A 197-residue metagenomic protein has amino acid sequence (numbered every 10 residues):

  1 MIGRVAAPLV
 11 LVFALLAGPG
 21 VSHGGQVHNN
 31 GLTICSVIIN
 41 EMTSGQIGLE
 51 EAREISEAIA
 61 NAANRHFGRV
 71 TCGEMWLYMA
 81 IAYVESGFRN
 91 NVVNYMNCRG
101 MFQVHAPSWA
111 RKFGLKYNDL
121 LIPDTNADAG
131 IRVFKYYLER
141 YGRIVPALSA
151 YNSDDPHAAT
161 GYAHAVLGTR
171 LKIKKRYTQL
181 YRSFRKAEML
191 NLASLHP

Functional and structural regions predicted by a protein language model:
M1-L9: Bacterial N-terminal signal peptides that target proteins for export
P8-A17: Bacterial N-terminal signal peptides
G18-S22: Membrane-interface motif at the C-terminal end of an N-terminal transmembrane signal
H23-P197: Catalytic glycan-binding domains that act on GlcNAc-containing polysaccharides
